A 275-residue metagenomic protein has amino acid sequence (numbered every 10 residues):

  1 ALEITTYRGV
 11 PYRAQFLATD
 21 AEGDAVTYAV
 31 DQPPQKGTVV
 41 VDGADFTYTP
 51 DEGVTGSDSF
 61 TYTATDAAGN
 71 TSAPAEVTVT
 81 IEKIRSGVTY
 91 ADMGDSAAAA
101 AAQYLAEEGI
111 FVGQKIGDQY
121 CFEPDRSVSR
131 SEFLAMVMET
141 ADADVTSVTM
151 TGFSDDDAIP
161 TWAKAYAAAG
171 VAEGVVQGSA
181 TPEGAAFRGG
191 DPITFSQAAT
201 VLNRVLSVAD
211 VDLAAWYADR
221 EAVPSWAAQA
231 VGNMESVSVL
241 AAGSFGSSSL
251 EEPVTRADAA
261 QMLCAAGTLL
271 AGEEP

Functional and structural regions predicted by a protein language model:
A1-P33: Extracellular ectodomain surface segments
L2-I4, T80-A100, V112-L134, M138-A165 (+4 more regions): Feature responds to low-complexity, polar/acidic, surface-exposed segments characteristic of secreted/exported proteins
Y7, A21, V41, G53-T55 (+3 more regions): Surface-exposed coil/turn segments at beta-strand junctions on protein surfaces, enriched
A14, F46, F60, S131 (+2 more regions): Residue-level detector of short, conserved catalytic/binding motifs and their immediate flanks
F16, D31-I81: Acidic, turn/loop-rich segments in luminal/extracellular domains of secretory-pathway and cell-surface proteins
K83-I84, L105, F133, G170 (+4 more regions): Interaction-mediating elements
R256-D258, M262-L263: Non-catalytic cell-wall polysaccharide-engagement segments
